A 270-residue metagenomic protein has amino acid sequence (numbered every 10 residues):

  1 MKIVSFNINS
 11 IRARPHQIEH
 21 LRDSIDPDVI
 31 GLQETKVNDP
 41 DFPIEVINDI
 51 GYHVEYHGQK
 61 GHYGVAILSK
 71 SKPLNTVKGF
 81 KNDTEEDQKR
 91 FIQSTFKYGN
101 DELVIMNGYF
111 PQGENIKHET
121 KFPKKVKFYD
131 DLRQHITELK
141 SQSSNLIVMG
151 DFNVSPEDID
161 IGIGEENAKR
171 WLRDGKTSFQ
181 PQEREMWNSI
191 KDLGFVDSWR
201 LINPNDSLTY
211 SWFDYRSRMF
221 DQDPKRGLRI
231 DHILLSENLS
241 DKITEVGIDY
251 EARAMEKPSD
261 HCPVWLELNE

Functional and structural regions predicted by a protein language model:
M1-S10, E102-N115, M149: Active-site-proximal beta-strand elements of phosphoester/diester hydrolases
M1-Y52, Y63-V65, P156, Q180: N-terminal, active-site-proximal structural segment of metallo-dependent hydrolase catalytic domains
N9, K36, Y109-P111, N153-S155 (+1 more regions): Catalytic metal-binding/acid-base residues of hydrolase active sites
T35-K117: Structured beta-strand-rich core segments of catalytic domains in phosphoester-bond hydrolases
I50, F128-R226, I230: Metal-dependent phosphoesterases centered on the DNase I-like endonuclease/exonuclease/phosphatase
G61-T76, F220-K242, L268: Conserved beta strand-loop-helix elements of the APE1-like EEP
K70, S94-N100, S236-E237, S259 (+1 more regions): Active-site beta-strand termini and strand-to-loop segments that position acidic
K81-N82, F110-Y129, R170-G175: Surface-exposed cleft-lining segments at the edges of enzyme active sites
